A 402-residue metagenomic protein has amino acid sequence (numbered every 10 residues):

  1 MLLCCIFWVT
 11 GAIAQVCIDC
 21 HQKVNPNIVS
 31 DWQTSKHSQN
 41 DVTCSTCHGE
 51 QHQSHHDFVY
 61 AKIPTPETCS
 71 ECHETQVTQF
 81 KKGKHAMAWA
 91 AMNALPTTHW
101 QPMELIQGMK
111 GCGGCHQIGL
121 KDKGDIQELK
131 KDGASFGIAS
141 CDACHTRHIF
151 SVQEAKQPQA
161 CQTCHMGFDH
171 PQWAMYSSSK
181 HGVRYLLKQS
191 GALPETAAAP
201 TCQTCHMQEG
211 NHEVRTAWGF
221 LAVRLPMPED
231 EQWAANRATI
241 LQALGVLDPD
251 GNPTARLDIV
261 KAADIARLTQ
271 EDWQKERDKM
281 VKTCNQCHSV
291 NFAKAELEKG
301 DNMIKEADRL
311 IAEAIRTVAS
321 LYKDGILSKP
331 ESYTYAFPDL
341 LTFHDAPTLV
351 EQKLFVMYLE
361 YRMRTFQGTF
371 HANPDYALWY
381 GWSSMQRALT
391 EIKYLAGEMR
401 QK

Functional and structural regions predicted by a protein language model:
C4-C5: Cysteine-centered motifs
V9-T10: N-terminal signal peptide c-region/cleavage motif recognized by signal peptidases
A14-Q15: Boundary of Sec targeting at the N-terminus
I18-C20, G113: Blade/loop signatures of beta-propeller domains
V24: Extended hydrophobic
N27-Q39, H56-M109, I118-A139, A143-R400: Primarily the internal scaffold of c-type cytochrome electron-transfer domains, especially repeated/multiheme c-type
V42: Histidine- and aromatic-enriched segments that form or immediately flank copper-ligand environments
